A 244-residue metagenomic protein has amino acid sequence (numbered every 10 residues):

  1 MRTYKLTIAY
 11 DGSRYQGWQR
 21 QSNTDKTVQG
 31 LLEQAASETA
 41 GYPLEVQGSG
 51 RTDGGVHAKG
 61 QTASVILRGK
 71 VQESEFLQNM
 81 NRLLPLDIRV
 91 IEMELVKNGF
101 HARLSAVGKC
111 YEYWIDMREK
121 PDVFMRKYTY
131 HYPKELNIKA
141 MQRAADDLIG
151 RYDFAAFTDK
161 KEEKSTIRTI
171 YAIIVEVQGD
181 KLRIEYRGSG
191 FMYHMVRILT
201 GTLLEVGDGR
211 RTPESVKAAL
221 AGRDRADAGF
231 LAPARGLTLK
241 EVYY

Functional and structural regions predicted by a protein language model:
M1-Y244: Structured-RNA-binding interfaces characteristic of tRNA pseudouridine synthases
